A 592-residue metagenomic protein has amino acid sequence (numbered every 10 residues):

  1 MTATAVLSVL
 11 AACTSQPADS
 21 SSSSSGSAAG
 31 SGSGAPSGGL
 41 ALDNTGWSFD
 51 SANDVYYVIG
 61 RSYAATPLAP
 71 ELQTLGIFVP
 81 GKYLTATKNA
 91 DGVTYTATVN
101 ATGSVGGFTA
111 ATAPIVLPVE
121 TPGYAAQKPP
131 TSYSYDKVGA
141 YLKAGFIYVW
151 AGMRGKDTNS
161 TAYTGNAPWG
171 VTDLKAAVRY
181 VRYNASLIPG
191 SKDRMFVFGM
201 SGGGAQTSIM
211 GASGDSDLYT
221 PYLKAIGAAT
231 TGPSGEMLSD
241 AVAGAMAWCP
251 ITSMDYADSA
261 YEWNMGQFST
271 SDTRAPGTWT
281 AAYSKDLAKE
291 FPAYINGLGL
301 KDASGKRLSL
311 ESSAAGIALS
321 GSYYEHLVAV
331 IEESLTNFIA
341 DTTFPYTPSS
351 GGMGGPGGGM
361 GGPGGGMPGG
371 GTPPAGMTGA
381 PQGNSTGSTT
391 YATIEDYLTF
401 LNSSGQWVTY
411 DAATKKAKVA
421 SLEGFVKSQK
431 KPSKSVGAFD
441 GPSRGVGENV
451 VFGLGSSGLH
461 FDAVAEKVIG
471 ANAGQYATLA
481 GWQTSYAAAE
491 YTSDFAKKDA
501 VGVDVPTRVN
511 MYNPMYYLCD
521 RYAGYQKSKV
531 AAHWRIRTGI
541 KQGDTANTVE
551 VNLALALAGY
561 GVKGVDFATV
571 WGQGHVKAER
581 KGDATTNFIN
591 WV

Functional and structural regions predicted by a protein language model:
V9-A12: C-terminal motif of bacterial Sec signal peptides marking the signal peptidase cleavage site
G26-G103: A domain-start/cap signature at the N-terminus of enzymes
S27-S37, P348-G387, G441-G447: Disordered, low-complexity segments in secreted/periplasmic proteins that are enriched in proline
L75, A90-Q127, F196, H533-R537: Short beta-strand element of the alpha/beta-hydrolase
T109, P130-Y148, K224, S234: Short amphipathic alpha-helix adjacent to the substrate-entry channel of hydrolases
T164-L187, T586-N590: Alpha/beta-hydrolase active-site loop
Y183-F268, S350-G379: Primarily recognizes the serine-hydrolase "nucleophile elbow" in alpha/beta-hydrolase and SGNH/GDSL folds
G539-Q542, V565-T586: Histidine-bearing beta->alpha loop at or near hydrolase active sites
